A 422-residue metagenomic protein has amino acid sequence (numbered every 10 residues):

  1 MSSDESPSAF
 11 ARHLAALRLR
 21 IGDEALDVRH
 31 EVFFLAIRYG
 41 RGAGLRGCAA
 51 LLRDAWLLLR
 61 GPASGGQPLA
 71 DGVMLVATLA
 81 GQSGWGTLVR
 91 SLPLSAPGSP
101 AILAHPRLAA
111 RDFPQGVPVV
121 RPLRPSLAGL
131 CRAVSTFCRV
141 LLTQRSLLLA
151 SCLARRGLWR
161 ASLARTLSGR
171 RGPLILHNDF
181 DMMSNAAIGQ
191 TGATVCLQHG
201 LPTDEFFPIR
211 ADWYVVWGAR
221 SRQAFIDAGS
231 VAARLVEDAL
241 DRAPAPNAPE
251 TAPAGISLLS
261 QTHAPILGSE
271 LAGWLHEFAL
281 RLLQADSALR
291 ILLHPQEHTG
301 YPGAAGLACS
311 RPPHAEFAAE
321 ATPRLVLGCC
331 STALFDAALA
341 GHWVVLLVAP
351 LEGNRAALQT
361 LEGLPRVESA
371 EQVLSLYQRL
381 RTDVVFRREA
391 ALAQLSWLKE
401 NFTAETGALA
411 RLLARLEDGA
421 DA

Functional and structural regions predicted by a protein language model:
M1-A239: Active-site and donor-binding regions of nucleotide-sugar-utilizing enzymes
M1-D23, S375-A422: C-terminal amphipathic helix plus adjacent low-complexity, charged tail appended to glycosyltransferase catalytic
L79-W85, D181-M183, T262-L271, Q296-H298 (+3 more regions): Short acidic, S/G/P-rich loop/turn micro-motifs used as interaction or catalytic elements
G84-S95, R156-A164, S269-L282, L374 (+1 more regions): Well-ordered, non-membrane alpha-helical segments in soluble/globular domains
L88, V236-G303: Conserved catalytic-core segment of nucleotide-activated headgroup transferases in glycan assembly
C131-Q144, N178-D179, L259-Q261, L280-P313 (+1 more regions): Catalytic donor nucleotide-activated moiety binding site of glycosyltransferases and closely related
A211, A232-E237, P302, T332-N401: Catalytic binding pocket for nucleotide-activated donors in carbohydrate/polymer assembly enzymes
L292-V345, P350: Donor nucleotide-activated moiety binding/catalytic core segment of transferases that use nucleotide-activated donors
